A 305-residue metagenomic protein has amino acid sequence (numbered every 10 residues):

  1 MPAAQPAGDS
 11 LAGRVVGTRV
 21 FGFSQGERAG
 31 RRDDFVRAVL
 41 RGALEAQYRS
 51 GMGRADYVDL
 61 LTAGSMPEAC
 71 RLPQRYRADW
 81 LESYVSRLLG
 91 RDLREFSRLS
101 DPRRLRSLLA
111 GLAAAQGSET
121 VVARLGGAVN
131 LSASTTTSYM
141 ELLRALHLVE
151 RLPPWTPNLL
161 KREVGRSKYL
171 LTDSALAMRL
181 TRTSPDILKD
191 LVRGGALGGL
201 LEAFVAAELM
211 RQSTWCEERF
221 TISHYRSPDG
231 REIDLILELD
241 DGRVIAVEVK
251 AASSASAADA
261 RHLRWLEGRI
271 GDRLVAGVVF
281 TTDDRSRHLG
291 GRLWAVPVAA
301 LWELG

Functional and structural regions predicted by a protein language model:
P2-P6, G26-G30, M178-R179, S256-A257 (+1 more regions): Switch/connector loops and helix/strand junctions flanking conserved nucleotide-binding motifs in nucleotide-processing
A4-A114, S118-E119: Interdomain motor-coupling "hinge/lid" segment immediately C-terminal to the ATP-binding subdomain of NTP-driven enzymes
C70-V244: Accessory nucleic acid-recognition modules appended to NTPase machines
T214-W215, W265-R273: Arginine/glycine-rich "motif VI" loop of SF2 helicases in the C-terminal RecA-like domain
R226, F280-T281: Short beta-strand/turn micro-motifs composed of small residues that flank or help shape donor/cofactor-binding pockets
I245-S254: Active-site ExK catalytic segment of metal-dependent nucleases
S253-L263, G305: Active-site-adjacent loop/helix micro-motif of nuclease/hydrolase catalytic cores
T282-G305: Domain-level recognition of nuclease-like catalytic cores that cleave nucleotide substrates
